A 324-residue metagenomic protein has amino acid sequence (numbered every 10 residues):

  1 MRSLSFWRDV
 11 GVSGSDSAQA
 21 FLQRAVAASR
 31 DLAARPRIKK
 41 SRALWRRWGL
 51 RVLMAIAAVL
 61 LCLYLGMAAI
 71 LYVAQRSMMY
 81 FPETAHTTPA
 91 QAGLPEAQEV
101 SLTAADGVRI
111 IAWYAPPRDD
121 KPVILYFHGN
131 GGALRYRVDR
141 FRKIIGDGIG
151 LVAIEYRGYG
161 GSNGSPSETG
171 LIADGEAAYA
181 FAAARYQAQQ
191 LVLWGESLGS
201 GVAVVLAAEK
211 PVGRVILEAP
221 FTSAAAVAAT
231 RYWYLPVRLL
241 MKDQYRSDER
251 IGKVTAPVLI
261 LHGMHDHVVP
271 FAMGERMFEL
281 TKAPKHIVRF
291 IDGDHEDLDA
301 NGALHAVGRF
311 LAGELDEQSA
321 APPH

Functional and structural regions predicted by a protein language model:
L60-L102: An N-terminal hydrophobic leader/cap segment in hydrolases
A105-F181: Membrane-embedded segments
R140, S247, A256, P270-E279: Short alpha-helix in the alpha/beta-hydrolase fold that links the catalytic acid
F181-A184, A188-Y234: Primarily recognizes the serine-hydrolase "nucleophile elbow" in alpha/beta-hydrolase and SGNH/GDSL folds
V254, I260-H262, D266: Short beta-strand/loop motif that positions the catalytic acidic residue of the alpha/beta-hydrolase fold
H265-V269, H295-E296: Acidic catalytic loop of the alpha/beta-hydrolase fold
F278-E296: Catalytic histidine neighborhood in serine/cysteine hydrolases with alpha/beta-hydrolase-type architecture
L298-A312: Post-His helix in hydrolase/transferase enzymes
